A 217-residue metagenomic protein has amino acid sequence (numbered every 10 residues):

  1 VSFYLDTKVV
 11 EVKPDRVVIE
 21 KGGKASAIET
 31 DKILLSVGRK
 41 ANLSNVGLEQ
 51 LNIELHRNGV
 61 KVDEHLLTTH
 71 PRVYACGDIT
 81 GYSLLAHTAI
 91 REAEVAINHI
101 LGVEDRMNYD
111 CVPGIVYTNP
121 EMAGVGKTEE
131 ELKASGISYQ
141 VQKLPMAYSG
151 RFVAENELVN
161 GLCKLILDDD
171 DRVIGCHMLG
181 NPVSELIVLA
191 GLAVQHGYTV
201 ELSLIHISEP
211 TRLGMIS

Functional and structural regions predicted by a protein language model:
S2-Y4, Y74, Q140-Q142: General small-molecule cofactor/ligand-binding pocket signal
L5-D15: A conserved short coil-to-beta-strand element within the FAD-binding core of flavoproteins
K13-A27: Conserved beta-strand-loop-beta-strand element in the redox core of flavoprotein oxidoreductases
K13-D15, H70, E157-N160: A short, glycine/Asx- and small/polar-enriched loop/turn that sits immediately N-terminal to a beta-strand
E20, D78-L85, I115-M122: Short beta-strand and adjoining strand-loop segment in the mid-core of the Rossmann-like NAD(P)-dependent dehydrogenase
A27-L101: FAD-site-proximal beta/loop scaffold in flavoenzymes
E54-H56, V103-C111, I137-Q142: A short alpha-helix-loop-beta-strand transition element characteristic of N-terminal alpha/beta dinucleotide-binding
L101, T118-S208, R212, S217: Flexible, glycine-rich terminal cap/loop adjacent to redox cofactors in electron-transfer oxidoreductases
